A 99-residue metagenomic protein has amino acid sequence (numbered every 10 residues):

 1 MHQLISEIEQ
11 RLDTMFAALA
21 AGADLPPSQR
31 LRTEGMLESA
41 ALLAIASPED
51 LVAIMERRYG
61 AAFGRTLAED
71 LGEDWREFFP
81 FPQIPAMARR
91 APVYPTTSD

Functional and structural regions predicted by a protein language model:
M1-A23: Short terminal alpha-helical segments
Q3, R30, E69-E73: N-proximal accessory regions
I5, E49-L51, R90: Low-complexity, intrinsically disordered short peptide segments enriched in small/polar/basic residues
A20-P27, I45-P48: Charged, low-complexity interaction regions
A41-F78: Short, charged early-sequence alpha-helical segments and their helix-coil boundaries
T66-D99: Amphipathic alpha-helical binding modules
